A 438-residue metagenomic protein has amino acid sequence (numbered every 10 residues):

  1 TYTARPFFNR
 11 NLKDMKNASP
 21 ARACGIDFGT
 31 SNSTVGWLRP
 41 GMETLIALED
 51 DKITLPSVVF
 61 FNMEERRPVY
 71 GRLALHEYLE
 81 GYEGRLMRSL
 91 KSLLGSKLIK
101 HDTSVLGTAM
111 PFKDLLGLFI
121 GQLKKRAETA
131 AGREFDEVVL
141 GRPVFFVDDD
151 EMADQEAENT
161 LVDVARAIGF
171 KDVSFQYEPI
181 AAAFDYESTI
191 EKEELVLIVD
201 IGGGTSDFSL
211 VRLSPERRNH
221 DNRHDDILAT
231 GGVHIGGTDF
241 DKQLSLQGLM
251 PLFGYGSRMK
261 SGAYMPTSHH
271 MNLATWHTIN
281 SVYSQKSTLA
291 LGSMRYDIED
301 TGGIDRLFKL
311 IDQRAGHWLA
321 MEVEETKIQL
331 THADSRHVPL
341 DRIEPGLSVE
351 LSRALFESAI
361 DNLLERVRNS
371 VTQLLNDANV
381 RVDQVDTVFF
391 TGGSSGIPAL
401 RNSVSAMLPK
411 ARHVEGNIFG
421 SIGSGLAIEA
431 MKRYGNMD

Functional and structural regions predicted by a protein language model:
F7-L55, A74-I198, R212-V233, L347-R381 (+1 more regions): N-terminal phosphate-binding loop and flanking beta/alpha elements of the actin-like ATPase fold
S31, G204-S206: Conserved Rossmann-like nucleotide-cofactor binding loop
T54, L213-R342: Phosphate-binding glycine-rich/basic clefts of nucleotide- and phosphate-handling proteins, predominantly
A127, I168-G169, G248-G256, A430 (+1 more regions): A generic secondary-structure signal for well-formed alpha-helical elements
S206, K286-S293, T391-G396: Core structural elements
M437-D438: Membrane-embedded alpha-helical bundles of multi-pass transporters/translocases, especially carrier/permease families
